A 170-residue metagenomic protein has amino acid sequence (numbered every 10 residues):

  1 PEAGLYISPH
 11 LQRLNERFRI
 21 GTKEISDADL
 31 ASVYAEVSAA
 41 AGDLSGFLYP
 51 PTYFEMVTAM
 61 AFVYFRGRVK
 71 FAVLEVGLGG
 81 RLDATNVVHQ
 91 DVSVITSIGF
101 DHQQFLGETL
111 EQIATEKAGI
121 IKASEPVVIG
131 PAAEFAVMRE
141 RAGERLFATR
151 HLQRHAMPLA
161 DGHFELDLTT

Functional and structural regions predicted by a protein language model:
E2-V88, Q104-L106, Q112: ATP-dependent carboxylate-amine ligase catalytic core
L44-L48, M56, K70-E75, Q90-T170: Acidic, Mg2+-coordinating active-site environments of NTP-dependent enzymes
